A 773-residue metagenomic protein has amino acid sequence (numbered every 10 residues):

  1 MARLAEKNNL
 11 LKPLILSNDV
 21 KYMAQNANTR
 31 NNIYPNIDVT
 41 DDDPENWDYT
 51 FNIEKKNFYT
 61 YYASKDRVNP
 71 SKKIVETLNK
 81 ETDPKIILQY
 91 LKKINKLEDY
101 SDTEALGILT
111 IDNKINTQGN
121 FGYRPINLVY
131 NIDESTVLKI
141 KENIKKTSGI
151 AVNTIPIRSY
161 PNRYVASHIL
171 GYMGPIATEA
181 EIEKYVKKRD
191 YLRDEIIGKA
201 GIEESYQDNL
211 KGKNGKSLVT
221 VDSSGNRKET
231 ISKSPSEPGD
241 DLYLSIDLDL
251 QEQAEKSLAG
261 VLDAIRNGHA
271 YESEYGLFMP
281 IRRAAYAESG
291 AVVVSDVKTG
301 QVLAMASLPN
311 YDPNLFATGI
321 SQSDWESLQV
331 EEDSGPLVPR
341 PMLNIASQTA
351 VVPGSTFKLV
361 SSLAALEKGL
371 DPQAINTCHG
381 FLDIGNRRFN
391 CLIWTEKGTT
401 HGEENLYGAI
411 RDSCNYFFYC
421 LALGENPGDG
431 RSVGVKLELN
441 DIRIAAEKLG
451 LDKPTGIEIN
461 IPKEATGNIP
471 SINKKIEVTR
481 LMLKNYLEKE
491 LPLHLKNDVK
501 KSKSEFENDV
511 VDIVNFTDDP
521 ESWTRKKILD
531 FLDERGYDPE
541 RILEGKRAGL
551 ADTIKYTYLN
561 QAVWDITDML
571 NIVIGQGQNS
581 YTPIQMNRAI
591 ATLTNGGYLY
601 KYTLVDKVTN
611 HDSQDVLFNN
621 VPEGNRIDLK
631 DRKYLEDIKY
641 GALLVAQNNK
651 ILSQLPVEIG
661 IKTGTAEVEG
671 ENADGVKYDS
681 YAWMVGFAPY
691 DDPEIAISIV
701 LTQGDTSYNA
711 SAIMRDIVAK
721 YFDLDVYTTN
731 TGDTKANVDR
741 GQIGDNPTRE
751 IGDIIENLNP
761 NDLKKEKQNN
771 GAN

Functional and structural regions predicted by a protein language model:
M1, I140, I169, Q253-S257 (+7 more regions): Active-site SXXK
M1-G239, Y243, L248-A291, V297 (+5 more regions): Membrane-proximal periplasmic segments of bacterial cell-envelope enzymes, especially penicillin-binding proteins
G122-Y130, I155, Y191-R193, E237-I246 (+8 more regions): Second-shell loop/turn segments in exported
I155, S159-P161, A166-S167, G171-E181 (+9 more regions): Active-site beta-strand/loop architecture of penicillin-binding DD-peptidases
Q301-V302, L599: Hydrophobic "anchor" residues
N310-S334: A short, polar/charged loop-to-alpha-helix boundary motif
P372-I410, G456-R535, P539-T553, L559-N560 (+3 more regions): Conserved active-site-proximal loop/helix segments of enzymes involved in bacterial cell-wall and related
I755-N773: Long, low-complexity, intrinsically disordered segments
